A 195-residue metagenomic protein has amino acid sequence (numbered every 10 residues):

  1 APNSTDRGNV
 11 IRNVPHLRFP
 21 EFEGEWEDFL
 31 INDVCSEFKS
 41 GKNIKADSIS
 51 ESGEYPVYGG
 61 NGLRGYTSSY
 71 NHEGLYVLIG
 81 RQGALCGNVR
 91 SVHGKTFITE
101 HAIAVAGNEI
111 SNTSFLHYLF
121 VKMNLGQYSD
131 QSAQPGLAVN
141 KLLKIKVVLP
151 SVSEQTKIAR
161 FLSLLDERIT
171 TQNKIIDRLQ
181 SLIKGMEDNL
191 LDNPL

Functional and structural regions predicted by a protein language model:
A1-N3, G8, P15, F19 (+3 more regions): Amphipathic alpha-helical segments
D6, P15, E27, G53-P56 (+3 more regions): A generic secondary-structure signal marking the coil-to-beta-strand transition
V10-I11, N71: Extracellular/periplasmic catalytic domains that process cell-envelope and extracellular macromolecules
H16-K42, S48-Y58: Non-catalytic DNA-recognition/assembly elements of restriction-modification systems
G59-V121, D130-Q134, A138-L142: A short beta-sheet element
D192-L195: Structural preference for solvent-exposed beta-strand-turn elements and adjacent flexible terminal/loop segments within
